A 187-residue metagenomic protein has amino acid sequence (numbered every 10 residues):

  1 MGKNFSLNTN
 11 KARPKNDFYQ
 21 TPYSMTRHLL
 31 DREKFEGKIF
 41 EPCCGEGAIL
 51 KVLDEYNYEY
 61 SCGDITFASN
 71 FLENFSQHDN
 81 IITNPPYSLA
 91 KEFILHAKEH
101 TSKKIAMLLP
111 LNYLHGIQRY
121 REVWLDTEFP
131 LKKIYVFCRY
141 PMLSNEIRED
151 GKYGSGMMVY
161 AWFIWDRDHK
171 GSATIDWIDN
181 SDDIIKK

Functional and structural regions predicted by a protein language model:
M1-K187: Class I S-adenosyl-L-methionine-dependent methyltransferase catalytic core
